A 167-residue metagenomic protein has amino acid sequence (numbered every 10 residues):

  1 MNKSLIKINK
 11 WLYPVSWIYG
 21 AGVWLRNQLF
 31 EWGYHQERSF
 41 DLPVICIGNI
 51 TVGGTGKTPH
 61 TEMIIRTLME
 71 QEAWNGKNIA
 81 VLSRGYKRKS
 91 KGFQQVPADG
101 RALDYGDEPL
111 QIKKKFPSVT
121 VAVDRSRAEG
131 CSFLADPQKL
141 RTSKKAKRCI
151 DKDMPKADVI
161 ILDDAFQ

Functional and structural regions predicted by a protein language model:
M1-I8, E70, G76, L140-M154: Short, Lys/Arg-enriched, disordered terminal segments
M1-P43: A transmembrane-helix-recognition feature enriched in membrane-embedded lipid enzymes and envelope glyco-/phospholipid
L5-K10, S83, D104-D107: A broad, low-specificity signal for short, low-complexity segments enriched in glycine/proline and polar/charged
S16, V23, I45, E62-R66 (+2 more regions): N-terminal, well-ordered alpha-helical segments
N27-A98, P137: Walker A (P-loop) phosphate-binding motif
G85-Q167: Phosphate/Mg2+-binding loops and adjacent switch elements in nucleotide/diphosphate-handling enzyme cores
